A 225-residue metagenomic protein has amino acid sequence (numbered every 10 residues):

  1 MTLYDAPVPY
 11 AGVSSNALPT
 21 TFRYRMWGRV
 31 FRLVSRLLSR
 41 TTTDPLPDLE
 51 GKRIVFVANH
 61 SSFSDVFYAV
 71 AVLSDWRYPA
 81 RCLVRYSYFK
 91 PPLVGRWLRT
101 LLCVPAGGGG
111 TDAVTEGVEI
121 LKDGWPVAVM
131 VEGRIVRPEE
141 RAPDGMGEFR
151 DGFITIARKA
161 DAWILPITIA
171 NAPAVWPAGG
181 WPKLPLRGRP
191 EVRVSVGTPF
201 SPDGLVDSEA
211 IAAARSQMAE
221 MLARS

Functional and structural regions predicted by a protein language model:
T2-P19, V114-S225: Non-catalytic C-terminal accessory region of glycerolipid acyltransferases and related lyso-lipid remodeling enzymes
S14-L38, K90-T100, A178-R189: Alpha-helical membrane-targeting segments
R23, R29-H60: Helix-to-loop junction immediately C-terminal to a conserved catalytic motif
S35, L73-D75, L98, I120 (+1 more regions): A generic structural signal for well-ordered alpha-helical segments
S35-D44, G108-T111, W176-G179: Short gly/ser/thr-rich secondary-structure transition/capping motifs
T41, A80, V127: Hydrophobic anchor at the start of a short beta-strand that flanks the dinucleotide cofactor-binding loop
P47, H60-S61, Y86-Y88, G109-G110 (+3 more regions): Short, flexible active-site-adjacent loop segments at beta-strand->alpha-helix junctions, enriched in small/polar
E50-G109: Catalytic core of membrane glycerolipid acyltransferases/transacylases, capturing the structured, soluble-facing
